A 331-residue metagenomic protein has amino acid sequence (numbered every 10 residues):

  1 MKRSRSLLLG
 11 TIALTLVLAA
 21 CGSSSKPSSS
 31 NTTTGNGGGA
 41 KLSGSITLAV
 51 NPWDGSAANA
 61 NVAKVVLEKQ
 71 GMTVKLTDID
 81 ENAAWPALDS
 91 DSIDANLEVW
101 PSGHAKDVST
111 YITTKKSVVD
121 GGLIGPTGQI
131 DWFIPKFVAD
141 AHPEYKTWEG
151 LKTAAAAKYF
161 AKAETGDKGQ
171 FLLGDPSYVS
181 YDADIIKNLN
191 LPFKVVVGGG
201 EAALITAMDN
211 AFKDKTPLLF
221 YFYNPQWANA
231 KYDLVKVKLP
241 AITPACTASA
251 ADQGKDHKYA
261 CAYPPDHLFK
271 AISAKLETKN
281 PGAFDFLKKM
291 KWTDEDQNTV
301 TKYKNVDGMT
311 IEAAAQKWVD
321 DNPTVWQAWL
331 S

Functional and structural regions predicted by a protein language model:
T15-A20: C-terminal motif of bacterial Sec signal peptides marking the signal peptidase cleavage site
C21-T33: Bacterial lipoprotein signal-peptidase II cleavage site
K41-G55, M72-T77, K168-L172, L287: Short, well-ordered beta-strand elements
W53-D54, M72-L88, V196-A207: Short helix-initiation/N-cap motifs at beta->coil->alpha
A60, I79-K116, I205-D209, W227-Y232: Pocket-flanking alpha-helical
I93-E98, Q170-A248: Ligand-binding pocket segment of bilobal, Venus flytrap-like solute-binding proteins
K116-F171: A conserved helix-loop-strand patch within extracytoplasmic ligand-binding domains of the periplasmic binding
I130-D140, D266-K279, K302-Y303: A bilobed periplasmic-binding-protein/Venus flytrap-type ligand-binding module shared by bacterial periplasmic
